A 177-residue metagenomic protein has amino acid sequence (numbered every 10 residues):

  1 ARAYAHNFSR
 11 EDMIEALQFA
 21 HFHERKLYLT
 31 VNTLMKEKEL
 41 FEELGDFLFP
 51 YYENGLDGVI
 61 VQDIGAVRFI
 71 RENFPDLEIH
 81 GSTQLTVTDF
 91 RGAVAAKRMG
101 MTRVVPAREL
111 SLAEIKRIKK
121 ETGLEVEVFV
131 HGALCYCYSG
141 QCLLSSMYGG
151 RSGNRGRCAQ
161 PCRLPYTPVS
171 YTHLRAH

Functional and structural regions predicted by a protein language model:
A1-E11, V31-K36: Glycine-rich, proline-tolerant flexible connector loops at the mouths of alpha/beta enzymes
A5-I14, I64-I70, E109-E121: Active-site-adjacent beta->alpha loops and helix N-cap segments on the catalytic face of soluble alpha/beta enzymes
R10-Y28, N73-D76, I118-V126: Alpha-helix-loop-beta-strand connector modules within alpha/beta enzyme cores
K26-Y28, G58, E78-H80, R103 (+1 more regions): Structural preference for beta-strand elements that scaffold enzyme active sites
L56-Q62, H80-V87, T102-L110: Catalytic beta/alpha-barrel core
D63, A96, V128: Conserved, mostly hydrophobic/aromatic
E121-P161, P165: Conserved anion-binding
T172-H177: Conserved small/polar residues in nucleotide/adenosyl-binding loops
